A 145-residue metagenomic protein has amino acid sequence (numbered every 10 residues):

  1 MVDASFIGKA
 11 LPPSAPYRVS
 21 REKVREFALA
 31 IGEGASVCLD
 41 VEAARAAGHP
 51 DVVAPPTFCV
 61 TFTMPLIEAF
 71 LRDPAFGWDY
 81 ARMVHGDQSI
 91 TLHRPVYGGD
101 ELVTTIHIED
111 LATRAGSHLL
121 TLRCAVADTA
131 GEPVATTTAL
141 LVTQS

Functional and structural regions predicted by a protein language model:
M1-H85: Hot-dog-fold acyl-thioester-processing enzymes
M1-S5, T91-S145: HotDog/MaoC-like acyl-thioester-processing domains
D79-Y80, G86, L92, G98: Short, conserved secondary-structure segments in the cores of folded domains
